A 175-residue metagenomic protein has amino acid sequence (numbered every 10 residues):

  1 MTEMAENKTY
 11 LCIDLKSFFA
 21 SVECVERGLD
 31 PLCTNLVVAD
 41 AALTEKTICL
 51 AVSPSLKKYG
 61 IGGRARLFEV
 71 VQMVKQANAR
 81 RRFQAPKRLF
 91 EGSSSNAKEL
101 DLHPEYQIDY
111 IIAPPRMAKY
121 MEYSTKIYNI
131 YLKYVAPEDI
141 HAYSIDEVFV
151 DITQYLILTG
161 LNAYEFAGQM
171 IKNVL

Functional and structural regions predicted by a protein language model:
M1-L175: Gly/Gly-Pro- and Ser/Thr-rich, intrinsically disordered tail segments characteristic of DNA damage-repair and tolerance
